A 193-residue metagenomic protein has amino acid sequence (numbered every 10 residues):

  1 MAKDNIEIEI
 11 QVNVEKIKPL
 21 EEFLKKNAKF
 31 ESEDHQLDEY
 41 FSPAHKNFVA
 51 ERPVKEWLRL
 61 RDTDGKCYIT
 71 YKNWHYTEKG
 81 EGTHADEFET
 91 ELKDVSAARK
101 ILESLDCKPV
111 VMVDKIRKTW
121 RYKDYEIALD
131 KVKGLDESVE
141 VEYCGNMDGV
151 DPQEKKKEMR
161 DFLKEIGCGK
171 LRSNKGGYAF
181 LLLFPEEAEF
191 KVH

Functional and structural regions predicted by a protein language model:
M1-D124, C168-H193: N-terminal strand-loop-strand beta-hairpin
M1-D4, K133-E137: Short, flexible turn/loop "capping" segments at secondary-structure junctions
E9-Q11, E140-C144: Active-site ExK catalytic segment of metal-dependent nucleases
Y68-T70, A128, E140: General beta-strand recognition
K72-H75, G134-E142: Residues forming anionic-ligand binding surfaces in small-molecule and nucleic-acid pockets of primarily soluble enzymes
K93-D94, L135, L163: Short, intrinsically disordered/low-complexity patches at protein termini and at juxtamembrane boundaries
E126-G134, Y143-N146: An amphipathic alpha-helical core segment
D148-G177: Mixed-charge, glycine-accented linear interaction segment located at domain edges/termini
